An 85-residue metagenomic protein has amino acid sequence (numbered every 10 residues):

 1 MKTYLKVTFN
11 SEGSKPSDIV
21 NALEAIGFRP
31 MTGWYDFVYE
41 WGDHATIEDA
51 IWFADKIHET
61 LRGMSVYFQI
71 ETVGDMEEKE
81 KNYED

Functional and structural regions predicted by a protein language model:
M1-Y4, N10-D85: Long, contiguous binding/interaction regions
